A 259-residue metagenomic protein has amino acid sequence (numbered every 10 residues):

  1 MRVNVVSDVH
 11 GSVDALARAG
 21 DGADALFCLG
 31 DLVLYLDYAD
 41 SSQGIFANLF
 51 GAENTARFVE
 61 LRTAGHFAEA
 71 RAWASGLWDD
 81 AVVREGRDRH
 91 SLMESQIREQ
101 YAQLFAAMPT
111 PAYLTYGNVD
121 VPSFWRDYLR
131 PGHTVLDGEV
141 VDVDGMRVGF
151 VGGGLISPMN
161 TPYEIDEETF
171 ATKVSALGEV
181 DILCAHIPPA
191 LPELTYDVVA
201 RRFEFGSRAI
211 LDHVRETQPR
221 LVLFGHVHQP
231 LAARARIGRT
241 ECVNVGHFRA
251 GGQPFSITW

Functional and structural regions predicted by a protein language model:
M1-H10, G145-S157, D181-H186, E241-H247: Active-site-proximal beta-strand elements of phosphoester/diester hydrolases
V6, G11-V143, V245: Core catalytic region of metal-dependent phosphoesterases/phosphodiesterases, especially metallo-beta-lactamase-like
V9, A185-P189, R220-P230: Histidine-centered catalytic micro-motifs
A25, V180, S207-V227: Proline-aspartate-enriched helix->loop->beta-strand connector
C28-L29, L177-L194: Short acidic, glycine-rich surface-loop motifs adjacent to enzyme active sites
M108-A112, T217-R220, G238-T240: A short helix->loop->beta-strand "cap" motif at the edges of active sites that frequently abuts
V140-G145, T161-P162, D212-E216, P230-W259: Binuclear metal-dependent phosphoesterase catalytic core
D144-I182, A200-A209: Binuclear metal-dependent hydrolase catalytic cores centered on His/Asp/Glu-rich metal-binding motifs
